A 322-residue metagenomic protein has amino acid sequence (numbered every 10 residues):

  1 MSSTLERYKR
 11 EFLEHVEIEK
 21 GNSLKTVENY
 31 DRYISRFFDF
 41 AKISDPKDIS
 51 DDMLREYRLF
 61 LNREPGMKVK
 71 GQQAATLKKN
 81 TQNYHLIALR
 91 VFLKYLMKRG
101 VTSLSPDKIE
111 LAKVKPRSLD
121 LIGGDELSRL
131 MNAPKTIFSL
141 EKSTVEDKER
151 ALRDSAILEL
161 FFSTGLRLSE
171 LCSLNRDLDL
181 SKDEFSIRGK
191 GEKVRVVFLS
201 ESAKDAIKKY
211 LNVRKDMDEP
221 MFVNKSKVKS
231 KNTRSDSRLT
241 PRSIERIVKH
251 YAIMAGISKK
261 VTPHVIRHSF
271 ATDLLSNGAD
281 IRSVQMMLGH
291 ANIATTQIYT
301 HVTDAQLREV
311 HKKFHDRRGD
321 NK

Functional and structural regions predicted by a protein language model:
M1-K322: Conserved catalytic core of the tyrosine transesterase superfamily
